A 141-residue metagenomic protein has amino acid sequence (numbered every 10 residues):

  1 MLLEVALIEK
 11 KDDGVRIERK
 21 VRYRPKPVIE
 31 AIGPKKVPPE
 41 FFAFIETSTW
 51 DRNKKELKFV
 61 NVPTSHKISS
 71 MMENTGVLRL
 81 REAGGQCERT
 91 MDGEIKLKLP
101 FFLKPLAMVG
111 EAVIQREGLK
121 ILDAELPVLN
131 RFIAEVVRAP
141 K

Functional and structural regions predicted by a protein language model:
M1-P27: Hydrophobic ligand-binding cavity/cleft-lining segments
L2-V5, P34, E82-G85: Short, mixed-charge, low-aromatic patches
L3, E30, R131-A134: Polar/charged alpha-helical tracts
K11-D13, N53, A83: Structural motif
I17-K20, V37-P39, A43-F44, T49 (+1 more regions): Beta-strand/loop substructures that line and gate deep hydrophobic ligand-binding cavities in soluble
K26-I32, L57-T64: Short Pro/Gly-enriched beta-strand edge/turn motifs at strand-loop
R52, L106-P140: A conserved amphipathic terminal alpha-helix motif
